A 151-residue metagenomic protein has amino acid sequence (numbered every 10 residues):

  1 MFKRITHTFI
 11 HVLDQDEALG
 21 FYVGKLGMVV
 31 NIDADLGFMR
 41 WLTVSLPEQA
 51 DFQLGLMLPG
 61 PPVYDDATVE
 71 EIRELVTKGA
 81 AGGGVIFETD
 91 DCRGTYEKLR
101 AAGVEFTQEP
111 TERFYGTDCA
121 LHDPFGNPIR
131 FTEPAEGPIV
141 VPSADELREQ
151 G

Functional and structural regions predicted by a protein language model:
M1-K3, N31, R40-T43, I86-F87 (+1 more regions): Vicinal oxygen chelate
K3-R4, L36, Q49, G79-A81: A generic fold-level signal
T8, V85: Hydrophobic adenine-recognition pocket in adenosine-nucleotide-binding enzymes
H11, E88-T89: Active-site-adjacent beta-strand anchor residues
H11-P62: Core segments of cupin and vicinal oxygen chelate
D33, S45-L46, E74-K78, Y96: Short secondary-structure boundary/capping segments
Q53-P59, D65-G83: Helix-adjacent hinge/juxtasegments
P61-D65, G137-V140: A short local loop/turn or secondary-structure capping micro-motif enriched for an aromatic residue
